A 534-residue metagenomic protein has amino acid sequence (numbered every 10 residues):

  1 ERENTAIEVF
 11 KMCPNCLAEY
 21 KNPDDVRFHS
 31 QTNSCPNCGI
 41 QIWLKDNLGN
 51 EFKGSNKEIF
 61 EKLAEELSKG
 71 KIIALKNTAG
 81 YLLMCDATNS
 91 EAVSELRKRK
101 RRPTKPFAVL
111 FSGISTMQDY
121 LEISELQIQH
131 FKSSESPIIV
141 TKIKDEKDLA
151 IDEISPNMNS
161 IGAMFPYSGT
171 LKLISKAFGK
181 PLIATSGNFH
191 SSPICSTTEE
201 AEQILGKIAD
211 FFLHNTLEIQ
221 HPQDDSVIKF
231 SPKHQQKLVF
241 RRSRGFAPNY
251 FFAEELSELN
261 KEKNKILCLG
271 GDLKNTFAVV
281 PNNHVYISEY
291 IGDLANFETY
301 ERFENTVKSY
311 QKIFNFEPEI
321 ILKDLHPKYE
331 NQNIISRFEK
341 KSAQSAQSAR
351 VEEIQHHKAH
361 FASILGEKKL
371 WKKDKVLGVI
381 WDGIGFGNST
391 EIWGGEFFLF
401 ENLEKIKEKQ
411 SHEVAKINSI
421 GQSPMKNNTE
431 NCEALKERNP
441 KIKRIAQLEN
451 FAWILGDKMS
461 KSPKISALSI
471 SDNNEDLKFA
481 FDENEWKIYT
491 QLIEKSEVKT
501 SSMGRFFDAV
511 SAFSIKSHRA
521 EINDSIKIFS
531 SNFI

Functional and structural regions predicted by a protein language model:
E1-K341, A349-I406, N439-I534: Acidic, glycine-enriched active-site microenvironments
A343-A349, E413-A415, T429, E433: Short hydrophobic alpha-helical segments enriched in small aliphatic residues
